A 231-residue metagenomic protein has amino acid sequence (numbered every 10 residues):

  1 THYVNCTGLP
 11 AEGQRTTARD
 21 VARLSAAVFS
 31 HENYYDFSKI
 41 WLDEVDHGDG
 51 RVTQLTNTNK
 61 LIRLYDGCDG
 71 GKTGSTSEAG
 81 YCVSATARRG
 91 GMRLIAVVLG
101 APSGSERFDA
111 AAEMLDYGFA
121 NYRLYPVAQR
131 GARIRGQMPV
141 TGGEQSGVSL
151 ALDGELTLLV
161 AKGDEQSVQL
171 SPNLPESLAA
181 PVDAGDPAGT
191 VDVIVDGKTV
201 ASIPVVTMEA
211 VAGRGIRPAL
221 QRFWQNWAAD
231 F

Functional and structural regions predicted by a protein language model:
T1-T16: Catalytic-site signature segments of enzymes, centered on catalytic residues
G13-F231: Domain-terminus/edge residues, biased toward the C-terminal soluble/receptor-binding domains of extracytoplasmic
